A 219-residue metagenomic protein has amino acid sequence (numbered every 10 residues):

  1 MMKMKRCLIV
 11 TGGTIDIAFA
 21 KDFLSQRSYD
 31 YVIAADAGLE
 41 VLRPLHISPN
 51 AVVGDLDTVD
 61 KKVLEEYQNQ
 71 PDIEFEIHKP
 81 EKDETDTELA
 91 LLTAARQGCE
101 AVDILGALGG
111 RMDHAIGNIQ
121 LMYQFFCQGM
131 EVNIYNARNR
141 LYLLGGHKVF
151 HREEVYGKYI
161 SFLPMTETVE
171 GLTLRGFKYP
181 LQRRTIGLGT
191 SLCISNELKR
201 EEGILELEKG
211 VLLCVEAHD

Functional and structural regions predicted by a protein language model:
M1-E66: N-terminal beta-strand-loop-alpha-helix module at the start of alpha/beta ligand-binding or catalytic domains
E74-R96: Short phosphate-binding loop-to-helix
L89-G106, Q182-R184: Active-site/ligand-binding-proximal alpha/beta "capping" segment
D113-Y123: Short Gly/Thr/Asp-enriched flexible loops that form oxyanion-binding sites at enzyme active sites
Q124-R140: Short, acidic/small-residue loops that bind anionic groups at enzyme active sites
N139, L144-D219: Long, charged alpha-helical interface segments
